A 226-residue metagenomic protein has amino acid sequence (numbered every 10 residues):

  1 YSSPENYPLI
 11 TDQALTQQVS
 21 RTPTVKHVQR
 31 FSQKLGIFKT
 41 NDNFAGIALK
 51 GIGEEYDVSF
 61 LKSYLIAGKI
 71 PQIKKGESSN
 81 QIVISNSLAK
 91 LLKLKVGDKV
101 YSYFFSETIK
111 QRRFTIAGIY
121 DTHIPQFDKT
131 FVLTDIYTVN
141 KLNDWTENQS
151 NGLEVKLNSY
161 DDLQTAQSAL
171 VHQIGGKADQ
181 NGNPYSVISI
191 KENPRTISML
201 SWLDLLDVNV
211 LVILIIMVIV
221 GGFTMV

Functional and structural regions predicted by a protein language model:
Y1-S3, L88-A89, N148-V171, Y185-S186: A short beta-strand structural signal in non-transmembrane regions
S2, S32, S189-K191: A general secondary-structure junction signal
N6, L35-F38, N193-I197: A short acidic, often aromatic-flanked loop/helix-cap motif at beta-alpha or helix-coil junctions that lines enzyme
L9-N148: A structural signal for hydrophobic secondary-structure junctions, strongest on transmembrane helix-loop-helix units
Q29, Y101, E154, S186-I188: Residues embedded in well-ordered beta-strands within globular domains across many folds
F60-Y64, V218-V226: Extended, charge-rich low-complexity interaction segments
I116, L153, N209: Conserved hydrophobic/aromatic pocket- or pore-lining residues that grip, position, or stack substrates in active sites
A166-Q167, Q173, K177-F223: Peri-transmembrane interface segments
